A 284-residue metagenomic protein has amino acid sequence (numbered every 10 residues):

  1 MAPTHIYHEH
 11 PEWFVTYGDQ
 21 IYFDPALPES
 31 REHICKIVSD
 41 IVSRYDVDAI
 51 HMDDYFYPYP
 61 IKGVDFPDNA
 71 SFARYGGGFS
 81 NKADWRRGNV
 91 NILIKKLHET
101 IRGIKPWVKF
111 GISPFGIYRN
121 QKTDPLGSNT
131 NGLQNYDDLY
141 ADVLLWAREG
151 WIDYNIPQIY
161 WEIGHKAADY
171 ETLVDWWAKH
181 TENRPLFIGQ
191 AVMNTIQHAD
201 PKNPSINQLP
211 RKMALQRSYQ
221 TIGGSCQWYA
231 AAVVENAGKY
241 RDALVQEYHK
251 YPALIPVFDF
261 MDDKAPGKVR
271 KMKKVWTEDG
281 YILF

Functional and structural regions predicted by a protein language model:
M1-D24, P60-R87: Aromatic- and acidic-residue-enriched carbohydrate-binding clefts of CAZyme catalytic domains
M1-D40, R44, D137-A141: Active-site-adjacent "subsite" loops/lids of carbohydrate-active enzymes
M1-V15, H51-D54, L97-E99, G103-G111: Glycine-rich, aromatic-flanked loop segments that form ligand/cofactor-binding clefts across common enzyme folds
E29-I41, G132-E149, Y170-L173, P204-R217: Short, acidic/polar
I34, I41, I50-D53, I101 (+4 more regions): Conserved, mostly hydrophobic/aromatic
A73-L126, T130-H198: Glycoside hydrolase catalytic-domain groove-lining segments
A199, Y229-A237: Outer-membrane beta-barrel translocator/channel fold
K239-F284: Pro/Thr/Ser/Gly-rich low-complexity, intrinsically disordered linker/stalk tracts
